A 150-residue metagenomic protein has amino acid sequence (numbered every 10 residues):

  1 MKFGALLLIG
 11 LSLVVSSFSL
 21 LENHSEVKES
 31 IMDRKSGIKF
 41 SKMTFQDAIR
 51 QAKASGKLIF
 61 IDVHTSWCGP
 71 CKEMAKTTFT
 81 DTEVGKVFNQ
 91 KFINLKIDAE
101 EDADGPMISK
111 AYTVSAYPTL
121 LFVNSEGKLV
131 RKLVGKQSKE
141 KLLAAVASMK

Functional and structural regions predicted by a protein language model:
M1-G37: N-terminal targeting signals for export/organelle localization
F40-K42, F79-A103: Thiol-based oxidoreductase modules, predominantly thioredoxin-like and allied folds used for disulfide exchange
F40-L58, F88: A short beta-strand-turn-helix
G56-I59, V63-W67, A116: Short pre-active-site segment immediately N-terminal to redox-active cysteine/selenocysteine motifs in thiol-based
F60-I61, N94, L120: Hydrophobic beta-strand anchors of alpha/beta hydrolase catalytic cores
V63-F79: Conserved redox-active cysteine motifs that mediate thiol-disulfide chemistry, especially di-cysteine Cys-X(1-2)-Cys
D104-Y117: Structural alpha/beta surface segment adjacent to cysteine/selenocysteine redox centers across thiol/disulfide enzymes
S115-K150: Non-catalytic, surface beta->alpha helical segment in thiol-disulfide oxidoreductase systems
